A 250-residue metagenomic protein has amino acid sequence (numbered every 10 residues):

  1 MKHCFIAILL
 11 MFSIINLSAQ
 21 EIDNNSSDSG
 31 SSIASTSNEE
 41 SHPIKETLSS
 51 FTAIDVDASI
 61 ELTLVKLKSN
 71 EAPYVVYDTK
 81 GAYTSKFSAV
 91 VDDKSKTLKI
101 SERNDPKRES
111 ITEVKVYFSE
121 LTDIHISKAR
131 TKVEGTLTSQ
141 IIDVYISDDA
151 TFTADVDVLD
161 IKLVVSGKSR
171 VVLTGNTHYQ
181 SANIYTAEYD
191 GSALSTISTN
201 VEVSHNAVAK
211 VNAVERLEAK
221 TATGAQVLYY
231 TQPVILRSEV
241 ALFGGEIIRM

Functional and structural regions predicted by a protein language model:
M1-M250: Intrinsically disordered, low-complexity terminal regions
